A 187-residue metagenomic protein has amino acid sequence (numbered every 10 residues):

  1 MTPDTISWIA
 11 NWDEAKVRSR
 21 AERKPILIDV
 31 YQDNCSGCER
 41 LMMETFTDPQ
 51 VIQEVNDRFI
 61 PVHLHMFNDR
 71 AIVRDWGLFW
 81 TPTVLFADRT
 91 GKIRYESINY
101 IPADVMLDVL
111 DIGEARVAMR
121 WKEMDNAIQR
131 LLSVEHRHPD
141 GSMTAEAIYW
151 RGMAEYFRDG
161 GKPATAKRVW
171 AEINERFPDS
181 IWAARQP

Functional and structural regions predicted by a protein language model:
M1-E22: N-terminal leader/targeting and pre-domain segments
D4-A10, V30-D33, G37, E44-R70: Thiol-based oxidoreductase modules, predominantly thioredoxin-like and allied folds used for disulfide exchange
E22-I26, D57-V62, T81, R89-K92: Loop/turn elements at helix/coil->beta-strand transitions in domains of secreted/extracellular proteins
E44-T47, L78-E114, A118: Non-catalytic, surface beta->alpha helical segment in thiol-disulfide oxidoreductase systems
P49, E96-Y100, V134-A145, G160 (+1 more regions): Short solvent-exposed coil/turn linkers within tandem alpha-helical repeat scaffolds
G113, W150-G152: "A position-specific structural signal for the A-helix of alpha-solenoid helical repeats
V117-R120, R137, A154-Y156: Residue-level signature for tetratricopeptide repeat
M119-L132, D159-V169: Helix-turn-helix repeat elements of alpha-solenoid scaffolds
